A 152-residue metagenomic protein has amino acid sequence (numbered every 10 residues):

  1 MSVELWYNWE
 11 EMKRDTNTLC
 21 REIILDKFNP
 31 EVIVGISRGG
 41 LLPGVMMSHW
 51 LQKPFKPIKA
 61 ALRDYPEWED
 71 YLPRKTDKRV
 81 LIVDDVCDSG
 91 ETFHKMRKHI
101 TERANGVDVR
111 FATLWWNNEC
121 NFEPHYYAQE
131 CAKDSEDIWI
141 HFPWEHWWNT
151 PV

Functional and structural regions predicted by a protein language model:
M1-V152: PRPP-associated nucleotide enzymes
